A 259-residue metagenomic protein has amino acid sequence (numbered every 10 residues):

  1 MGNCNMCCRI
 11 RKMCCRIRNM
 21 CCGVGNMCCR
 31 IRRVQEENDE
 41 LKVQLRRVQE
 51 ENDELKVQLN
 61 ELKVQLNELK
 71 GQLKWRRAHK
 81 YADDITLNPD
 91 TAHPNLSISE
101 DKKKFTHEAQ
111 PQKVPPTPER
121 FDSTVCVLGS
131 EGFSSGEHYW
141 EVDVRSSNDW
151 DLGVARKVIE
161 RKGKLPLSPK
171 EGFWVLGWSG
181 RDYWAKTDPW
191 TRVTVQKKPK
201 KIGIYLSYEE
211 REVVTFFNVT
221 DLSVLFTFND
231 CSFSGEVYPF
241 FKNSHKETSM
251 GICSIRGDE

Functional and structural regions predicted by a protein language model:
M1-I17, C21-C22, C28-E259: Beta-rich ligand-recognition domains in immune and ubiquitin systems
